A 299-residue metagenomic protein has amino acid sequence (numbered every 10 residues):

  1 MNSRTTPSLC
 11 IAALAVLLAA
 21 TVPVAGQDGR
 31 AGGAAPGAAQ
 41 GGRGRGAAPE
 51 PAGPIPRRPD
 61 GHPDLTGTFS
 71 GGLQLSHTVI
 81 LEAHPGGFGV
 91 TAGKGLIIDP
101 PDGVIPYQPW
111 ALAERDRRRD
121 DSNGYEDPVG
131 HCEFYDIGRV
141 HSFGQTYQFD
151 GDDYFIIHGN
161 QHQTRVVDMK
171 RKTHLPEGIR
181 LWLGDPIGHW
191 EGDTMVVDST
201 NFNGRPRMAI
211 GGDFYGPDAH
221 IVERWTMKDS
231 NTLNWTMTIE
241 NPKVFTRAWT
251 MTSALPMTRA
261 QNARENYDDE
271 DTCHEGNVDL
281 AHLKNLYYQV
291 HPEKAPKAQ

Functional and structural regions predicted by a protein language model:
M1-A12: Bacterial N-terminal signal peptides that target proteins for export
L14, A20-Q299: PEST-like low-complexity, intrinsically disordered acidic/proline/serine-rich tracts that flank trafficking/processing
